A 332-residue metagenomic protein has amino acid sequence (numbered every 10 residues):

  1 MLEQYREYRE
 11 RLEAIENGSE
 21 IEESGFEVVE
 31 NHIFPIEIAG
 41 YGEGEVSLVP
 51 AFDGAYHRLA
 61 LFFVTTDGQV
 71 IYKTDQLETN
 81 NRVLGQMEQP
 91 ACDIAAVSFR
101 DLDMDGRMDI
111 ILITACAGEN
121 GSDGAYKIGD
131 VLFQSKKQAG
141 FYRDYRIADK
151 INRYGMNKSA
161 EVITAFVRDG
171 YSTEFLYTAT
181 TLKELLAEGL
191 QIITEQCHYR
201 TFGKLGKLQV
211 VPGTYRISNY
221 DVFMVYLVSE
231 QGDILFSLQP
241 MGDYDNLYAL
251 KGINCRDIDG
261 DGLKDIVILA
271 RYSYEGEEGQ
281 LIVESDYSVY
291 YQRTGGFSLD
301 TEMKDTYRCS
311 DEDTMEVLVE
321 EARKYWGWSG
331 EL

Functional and structural regions predicted by a protein language model:
M1-L102, R107-I258, L263-L332: Beta-propeller-forming repeat regions
